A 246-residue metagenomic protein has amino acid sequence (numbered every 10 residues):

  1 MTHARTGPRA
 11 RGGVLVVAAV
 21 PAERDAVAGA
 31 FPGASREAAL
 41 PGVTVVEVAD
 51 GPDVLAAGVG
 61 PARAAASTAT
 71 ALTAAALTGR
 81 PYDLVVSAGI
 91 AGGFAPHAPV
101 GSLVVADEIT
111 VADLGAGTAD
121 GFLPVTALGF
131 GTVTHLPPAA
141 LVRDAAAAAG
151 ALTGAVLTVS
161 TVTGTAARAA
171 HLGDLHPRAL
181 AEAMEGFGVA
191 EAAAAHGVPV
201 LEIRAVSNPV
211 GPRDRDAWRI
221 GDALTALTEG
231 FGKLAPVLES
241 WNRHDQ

Functional and structural regions predicted by a protein language model:
T2-T70: N-terminal short beta-loop-beta anion/metal-coordinating cradle
G13-L15, D83-V86: Structural motif
L55, V86, V104, L152-L157 (+1 more regions): Hydrophobic/aromatic beta-strand patches that form the interior of the parallel beta-sheet core in alpha/beta enzyme
S67-G79: Short, well-structured alpha-helical segments in soluble
F94-H176: Mid-sequence, gly/pro-rich, charge-dense loop/helix-turn segments that line enzyme active sites
T161-R213: A C-terminal functional module that forms or caps the active site or interfaces directly with catalytic machinery
V210-Q246: His/Asp/Glu-rich mid-to-C-terminal helical/loop segments that flank catalytic regions of hydrolases
